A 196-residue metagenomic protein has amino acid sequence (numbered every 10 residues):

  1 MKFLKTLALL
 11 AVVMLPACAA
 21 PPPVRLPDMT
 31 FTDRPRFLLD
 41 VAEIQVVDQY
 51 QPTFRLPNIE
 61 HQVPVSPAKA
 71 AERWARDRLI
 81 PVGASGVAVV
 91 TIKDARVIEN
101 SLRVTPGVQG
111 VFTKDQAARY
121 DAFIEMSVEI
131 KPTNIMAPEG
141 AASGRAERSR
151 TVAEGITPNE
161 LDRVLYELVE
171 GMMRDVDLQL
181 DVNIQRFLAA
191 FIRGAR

Functional and structural regions predicted by a protein language model:
M1-A8: Bacterial N-terminal signal peptides that target proteins for export
M14-A17: C-terminal motif of bacterial Sec signal peptides marking the signal peptidase cleavage site
A19-P22: Bacterial signal peptide processing site
L39-S101: N-terminal segment of the mature soluble domain
A42-R55, T133-L161: Short acidic, glycine/tyrosine-flanked loop/strand segments centered on an H-E-D-like triad
L79, D94-R96, I124-N134, A146-E154 (+1 more regions): Beta-strand elements of well-folded, non-transmembrane domains
G86-A141: Surface-exposed short loop/turn segments
N134, I156-R196: C-terminal/domain-edge helix-coil "capping" segments
